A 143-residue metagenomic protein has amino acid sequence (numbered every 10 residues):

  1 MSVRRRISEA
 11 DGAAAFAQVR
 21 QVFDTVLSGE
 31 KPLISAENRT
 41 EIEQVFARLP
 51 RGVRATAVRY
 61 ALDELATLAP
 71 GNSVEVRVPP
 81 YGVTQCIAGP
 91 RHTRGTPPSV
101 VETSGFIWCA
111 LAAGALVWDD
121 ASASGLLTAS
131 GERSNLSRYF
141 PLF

Functional and structural regions predicted by a protein language model:
M1-F143: Feature captures hydrophobic
